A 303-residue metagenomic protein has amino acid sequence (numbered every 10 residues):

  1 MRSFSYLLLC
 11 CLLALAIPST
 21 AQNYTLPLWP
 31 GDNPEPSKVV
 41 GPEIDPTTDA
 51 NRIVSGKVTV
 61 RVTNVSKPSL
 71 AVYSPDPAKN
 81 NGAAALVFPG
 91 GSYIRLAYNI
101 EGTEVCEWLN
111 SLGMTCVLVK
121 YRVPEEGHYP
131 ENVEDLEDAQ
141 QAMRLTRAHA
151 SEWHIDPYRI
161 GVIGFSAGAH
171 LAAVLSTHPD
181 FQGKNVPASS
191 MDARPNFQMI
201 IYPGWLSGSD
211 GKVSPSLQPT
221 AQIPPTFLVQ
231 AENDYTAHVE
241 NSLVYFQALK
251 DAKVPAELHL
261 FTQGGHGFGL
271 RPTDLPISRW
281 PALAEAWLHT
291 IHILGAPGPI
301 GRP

Functional and structural regions predicted by a protein language model:
Q22-K79: N-terminal cap/lid segment of alpha/beta-hydrolase-fold proteins
N81-G90: Short beta-strand element of the alpha/beta-hydrolase
L96-Y98, R122-H154, T273-S278: Catalytic nucleophile-loop/oxyanion-hole region of alpha/beta-hydrolase and closely related hydrolase-like folds
N99-V117: Short amphipathic alpha-helix adjacent to the substrate-entry channel of hydrolases
E137-A221: Primarily recognizes the serine-hydrolase "nucleophile elbow" in alpha/beta-hydrolase and SGNH/GDSL folds
Q222, L228-Q230, D234: Short beta-strand/loop motif that positions the catalytic acidic residue of the alpha/beta-hydrolase fold
T236-N241: Conserved alpha/beta-hydrolase "acid-adjacent" motif
L243-F246, K250-P303: C-terminal catalytic histidine-bearing segment of alpha/beta-hydrolase fold enzymes
